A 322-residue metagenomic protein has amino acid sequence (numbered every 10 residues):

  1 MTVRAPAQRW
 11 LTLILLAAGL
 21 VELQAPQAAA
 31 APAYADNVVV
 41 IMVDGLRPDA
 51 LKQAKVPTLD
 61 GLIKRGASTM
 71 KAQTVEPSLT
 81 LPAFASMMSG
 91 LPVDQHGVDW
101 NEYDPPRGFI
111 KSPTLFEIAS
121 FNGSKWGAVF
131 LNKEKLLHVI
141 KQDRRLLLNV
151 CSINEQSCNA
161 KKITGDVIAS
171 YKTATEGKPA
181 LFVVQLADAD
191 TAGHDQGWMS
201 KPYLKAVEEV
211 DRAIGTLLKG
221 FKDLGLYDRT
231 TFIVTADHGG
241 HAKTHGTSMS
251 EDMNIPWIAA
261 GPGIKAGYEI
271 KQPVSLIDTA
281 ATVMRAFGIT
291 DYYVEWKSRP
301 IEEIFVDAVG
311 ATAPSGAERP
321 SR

Functional and structural regions predicted by a protein language model:
W10-E22: Bacterial N-terminal signal peptides
V39-V40, T58-L59, A206-S250, W257 (+1 more regions): Metal-dependent active-site segment of extracytoplasmic phospho-/sulfohydrolases and closely related
D49-A83: Short, structured active-site-proximal loop/turn typified by the sulfatase FGly-forming signature C/S-X-P-X-R
M70-M88, F130-L137, K297: Short, solvent-exposed turn/loop segments enriched in Gly/Ser/Thr/Pro and often Arg
F84, M88, S248-D291, E302-A308: Substrate-binding rim/cap in mid-to-C-terminal beta-strand-loop elements of soluble/periplasmic
V93-K111: His/Cys-centered metal/cofactor-coordination and adjacent catalytic loops
E134-L148, Y171-R212, T216: Active-site His/acidic residue clusters
T290-S321: Polar, surface-exposed loop/tail segments that function as active-site lids or cofactor/substrate-recognition elements
